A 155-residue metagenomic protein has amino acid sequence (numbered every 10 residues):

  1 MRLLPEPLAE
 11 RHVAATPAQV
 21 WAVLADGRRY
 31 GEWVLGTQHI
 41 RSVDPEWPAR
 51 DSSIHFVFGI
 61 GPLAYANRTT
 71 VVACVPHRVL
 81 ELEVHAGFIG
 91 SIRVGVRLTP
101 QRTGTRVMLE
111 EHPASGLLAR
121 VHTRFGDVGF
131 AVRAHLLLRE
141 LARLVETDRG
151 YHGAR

Functional and structural regions predicted by a protein language model:
M1-P45, A49: Hydrophobic ligand-binding cavity/cleft-lining segments
P7-L8, A64-R68, G90-G95: Short, surface-exposed coil-to-beta transition loops
L8, R41-S42, G59, H122-G126: Conserved short-loop catalytic and cofactor-binding motifs
E10, V79-E81, G95: Short hydrophobic/aromatic beta-strand element in the GNAT-like acyltransferase core that lines or flanks the acyl-donor
V23, W33, A64-Y65, S91 (+1 more regions): Alpha-helix N-cap/helix-start motif
E32, R41-G87, Q101, R139-R155: Glycine-rich portal/gate segments that line the openings of hydrophobic small-molecule binding cavities
E83-L136, H152-A154: Beta-strand/loop substructures that line and gate deep hydrophobic ligand-binding cavities in soluble
